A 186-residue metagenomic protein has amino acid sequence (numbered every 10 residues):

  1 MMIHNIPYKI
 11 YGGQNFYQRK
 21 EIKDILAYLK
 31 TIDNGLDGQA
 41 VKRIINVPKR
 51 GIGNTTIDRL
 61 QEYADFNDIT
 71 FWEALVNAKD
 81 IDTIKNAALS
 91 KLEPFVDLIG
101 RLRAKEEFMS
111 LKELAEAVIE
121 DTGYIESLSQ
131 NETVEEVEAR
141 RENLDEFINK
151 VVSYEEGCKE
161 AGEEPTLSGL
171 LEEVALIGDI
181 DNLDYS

Functional and structural regions predicted by a protein language model:
M2-P7, R19, L26-S186: Conserved helicase C-terminal RecA-like lobe
Y11-R19: Conserved helicase motor
